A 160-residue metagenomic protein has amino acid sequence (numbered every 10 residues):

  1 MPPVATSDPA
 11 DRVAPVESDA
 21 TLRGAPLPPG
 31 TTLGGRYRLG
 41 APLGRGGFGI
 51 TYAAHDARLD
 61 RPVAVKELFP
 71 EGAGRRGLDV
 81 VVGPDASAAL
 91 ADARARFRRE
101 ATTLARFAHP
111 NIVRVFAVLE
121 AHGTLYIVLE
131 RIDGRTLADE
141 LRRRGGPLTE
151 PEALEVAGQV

Functional and structural regions predicted by a protein language model:
A5-P9, A14-V160: Conserved ATP-binding/catalytic core of the eukaryotic-like protein kinase fold, especially serine/threonine kinases
